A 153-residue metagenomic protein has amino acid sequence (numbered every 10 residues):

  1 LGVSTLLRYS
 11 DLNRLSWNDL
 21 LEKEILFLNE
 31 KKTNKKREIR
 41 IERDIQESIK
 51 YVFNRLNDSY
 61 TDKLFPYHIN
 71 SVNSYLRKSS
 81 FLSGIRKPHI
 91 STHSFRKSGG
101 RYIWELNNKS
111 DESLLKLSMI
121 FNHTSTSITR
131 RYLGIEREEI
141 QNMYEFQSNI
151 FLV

Functional and structural regions predicted by a protein language model:
L1-S10, R101-L106: Short pre-functional
G2, N13, S118-M119, R130: The alpha-helix within a helix-turn-helix
T5, R14-E47: Conserved tyrosine-mediated DNA breakage-rejoining catalytic core shared by Y-recombinases
R8-Y9, R14, F65, S110-S118: Short, charged amphipathic recognition helices of the HTH superfamily and cognate SANT/SANTA-like modules
K31-Y51, S59-K78: C-terminal catalytic core of Y-nucleophile DNA break-rejoin enzymes
T33, F121-F146: Catalytic-site neighborhood detector that most strongly recognizes the C-terminal catalytic loop/helix of tyrosine
R40-D44, S110, G134-V153: DNA/chromatin major-groove-contacting recognition/catalytic segments
S74-L115, M119: Short, basic (Lys/Arg/His-rich) helix/loop patches that form interaction surfaces in the mid-to-C-terminal regions
